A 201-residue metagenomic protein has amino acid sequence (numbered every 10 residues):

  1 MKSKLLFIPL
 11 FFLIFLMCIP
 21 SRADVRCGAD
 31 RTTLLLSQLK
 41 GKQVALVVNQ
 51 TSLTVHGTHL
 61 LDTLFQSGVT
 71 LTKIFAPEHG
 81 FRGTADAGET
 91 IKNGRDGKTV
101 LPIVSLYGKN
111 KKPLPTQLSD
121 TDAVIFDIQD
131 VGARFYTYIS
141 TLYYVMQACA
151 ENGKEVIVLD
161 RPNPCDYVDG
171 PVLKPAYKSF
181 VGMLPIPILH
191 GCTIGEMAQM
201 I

Functional and structural regions predicted by a protein language model:
M1-V25: Bacterial Sec-dependent N-terminal signal peptides
D24-V69: N-terminal phosphate-binding or glycine-rich loops at protein starts, especially the Walker A/P-loop of NTPases
V69, E151-E155: A short helix->loop->beta-strand "cap" motif at the edges of active sites that frequently abuts
T72-H79, L159: Short internal beta-strands
G83-A87, I157-K178: Glycine-rich, charge-decorated loop segments at or immediately adjacent to ligand/cofactor-binding or catalytic sites
I91-T121, A133: Glycine-rich oxoanion-binding loops at beta->alpha junctions
D130-L142: Glycine/threonine-rich flexible loop motifs
K178-I201: Conserved anion/nucleotide-ligand pocket segment
